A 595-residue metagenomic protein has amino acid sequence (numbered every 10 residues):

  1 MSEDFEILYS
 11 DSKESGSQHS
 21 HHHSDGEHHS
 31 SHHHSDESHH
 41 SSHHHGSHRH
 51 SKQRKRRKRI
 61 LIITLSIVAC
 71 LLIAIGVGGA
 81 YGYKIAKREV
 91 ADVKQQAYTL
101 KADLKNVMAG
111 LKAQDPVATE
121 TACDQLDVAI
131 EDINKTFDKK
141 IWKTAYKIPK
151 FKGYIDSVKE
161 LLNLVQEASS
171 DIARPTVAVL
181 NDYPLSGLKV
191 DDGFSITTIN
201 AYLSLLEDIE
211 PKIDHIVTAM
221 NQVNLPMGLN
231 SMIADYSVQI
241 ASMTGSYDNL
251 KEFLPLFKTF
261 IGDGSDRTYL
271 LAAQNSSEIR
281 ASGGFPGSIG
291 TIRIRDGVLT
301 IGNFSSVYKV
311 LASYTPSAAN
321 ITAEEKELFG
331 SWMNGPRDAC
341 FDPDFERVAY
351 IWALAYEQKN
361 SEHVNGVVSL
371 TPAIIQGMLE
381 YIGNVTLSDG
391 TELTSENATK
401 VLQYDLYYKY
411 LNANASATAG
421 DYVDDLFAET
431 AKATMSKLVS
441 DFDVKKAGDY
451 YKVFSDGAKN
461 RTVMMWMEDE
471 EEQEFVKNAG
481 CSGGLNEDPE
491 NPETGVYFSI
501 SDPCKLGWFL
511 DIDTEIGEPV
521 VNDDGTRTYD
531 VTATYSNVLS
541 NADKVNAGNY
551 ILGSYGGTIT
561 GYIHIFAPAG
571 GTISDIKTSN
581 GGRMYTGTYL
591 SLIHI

Functional and structural regions predicted by a protein language model:
M1-H50: N-terminal targeting leaders characterized by basic, low-complexity, disordered sequences that direct proteins
S47-K112, V158, I172-P175, Y202-V238 (+1 more regions): N-terminal type II signal-anchor transmembrane helix that functions as the membrane-insertion/stop-transfer segment
R88-D138, N163: N-terminal, intrinsically disordered, polar/charged segments of Gram-positive cell-envelope systems that serve as
C123, V128-S195: Long, charged all-alpha helical bundle/coiled-coil segments in cytosolic proteins
L162-A569: Solvent-exposed helix-coil-helix hairpins and adjacent flexible coil/strand "hinge" segments
E518, T586-S591: Beta-strand-rich interaction surfaces with strong enrichment in secreted/lumenal proteins
S579-Y585: Short beta-strand and strand-turn-strand segments in soluble, beta-rich domains
I593-I595: Conserved small/polar residues in nucleotide/adenosyl-binding loops
